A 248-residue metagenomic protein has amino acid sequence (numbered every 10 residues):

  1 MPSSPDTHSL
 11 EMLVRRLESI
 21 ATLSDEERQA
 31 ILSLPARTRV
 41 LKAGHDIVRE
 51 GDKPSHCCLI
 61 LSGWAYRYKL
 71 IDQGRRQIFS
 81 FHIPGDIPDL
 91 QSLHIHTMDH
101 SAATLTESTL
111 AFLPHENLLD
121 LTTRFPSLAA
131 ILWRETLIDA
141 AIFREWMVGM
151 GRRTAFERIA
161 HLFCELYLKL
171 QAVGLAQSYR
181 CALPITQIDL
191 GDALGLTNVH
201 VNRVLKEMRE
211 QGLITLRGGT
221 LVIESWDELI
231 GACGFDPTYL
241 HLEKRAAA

Functional and structural regions predicted by a protein language model:
M1-A43, I87-P88, S92-I95: Cyclic nucleotide-binding regulatory module and flanking cytosolic helices
A30-I31, V48-G51, L175: Short loop/turn motifs at secondary-structure junctions and domain boundaries
R39, C58, S80, A103 (+4 more regions): Residues that recognize and position ribonucleotide moieties
H45-E107: Cyclic nucleotide-binding regulatory domains
S62, P84, E107, H115 (+3 more regions): ATP/adenylate-binding site constellation spanning eukaryotic-like Ser/Thr protein kinases, ABC-transporter
S80-E145: Cyclic-nucleotide recognition modules
T106, S127-G195: Polybasic "coupling" helices that flank or enter modular domains
K169-A248: Phosphate-/nucleic-acid-contacting segments
